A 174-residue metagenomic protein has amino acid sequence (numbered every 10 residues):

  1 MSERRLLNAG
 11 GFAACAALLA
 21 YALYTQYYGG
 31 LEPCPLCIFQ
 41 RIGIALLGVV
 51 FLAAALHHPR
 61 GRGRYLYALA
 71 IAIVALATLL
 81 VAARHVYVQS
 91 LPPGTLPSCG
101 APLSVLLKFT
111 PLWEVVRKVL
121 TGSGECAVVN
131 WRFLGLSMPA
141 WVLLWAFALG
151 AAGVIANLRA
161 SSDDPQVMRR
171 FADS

Functional and structural regions predicted by a protein language model:
S2-A13, P59-V81, A151: Interfacial segments of alpha-helical transmembrane regions
A17-Q26, A77-P92: C-terminal TM-helix exit segments that contain a strictly Trp-centered aromatic cap at the helix terminus
A20-Y24, L52, V129, V154: Alpha-helical transmembrane segments of multipass membrane proteins
Y28-P35, Y87, R132: Membrane-interface helix caps and helix-loop-helix hairpins in membrane proteins
L31-R41, Y67, P97-G100: Non-cytosolic membrane-interface motifs at loop->transmembrane helix junctions
L52-R60, V154-A160: Structural signal for the C-terminal ends of transmembrane alpha-helices and the immediately following loop
S90-S137: Extracytosolic (periplasmic/ER-lumenal) interhelical loops and adjacent juxtamembrane/interface segments of multi-pass
T121-S174: A hydrophobic membrane-anchoring alpha-helix module
